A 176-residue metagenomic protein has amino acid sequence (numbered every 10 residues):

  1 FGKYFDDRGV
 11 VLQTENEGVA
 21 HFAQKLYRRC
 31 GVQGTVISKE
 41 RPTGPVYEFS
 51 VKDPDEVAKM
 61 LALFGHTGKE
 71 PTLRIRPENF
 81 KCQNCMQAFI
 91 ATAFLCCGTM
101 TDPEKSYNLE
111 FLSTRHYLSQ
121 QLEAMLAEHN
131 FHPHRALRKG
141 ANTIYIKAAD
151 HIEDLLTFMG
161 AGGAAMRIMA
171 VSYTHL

Functional and structural regions predicted by a protein language model:
F1-Q33, I37-S38, T72-M125, H129: Intein-associated homing endonuclease modules of the LAGLIDADG/DOD-type, together with closely related HINT-family
N16-E17, D53-E56, R115-H116, A148-I152: Helix N-cap motif at beta-to-alpha junctions
C30-V32, G65-K69, E128-H132, A161-R167: A common structural junction motif
V36-E40, H134-R138: Short beta-strand
P42-E56, G140-A149: A generic structural motif
V57, L61-L63, T72, P103: Structural preference for solvent-exposed beta-strand-turn elements and adjacent flexible terminal/loop segments within
T114-R115, A141-T157, A161-A170: Conserved mixed alpha/beta catalytic, RNA-binding, or beta-rich assembly cores of soluble enzyme, regulatory
T174-H175: Conserved small/polar residues in nucleotide/adenosyl-binding loops
